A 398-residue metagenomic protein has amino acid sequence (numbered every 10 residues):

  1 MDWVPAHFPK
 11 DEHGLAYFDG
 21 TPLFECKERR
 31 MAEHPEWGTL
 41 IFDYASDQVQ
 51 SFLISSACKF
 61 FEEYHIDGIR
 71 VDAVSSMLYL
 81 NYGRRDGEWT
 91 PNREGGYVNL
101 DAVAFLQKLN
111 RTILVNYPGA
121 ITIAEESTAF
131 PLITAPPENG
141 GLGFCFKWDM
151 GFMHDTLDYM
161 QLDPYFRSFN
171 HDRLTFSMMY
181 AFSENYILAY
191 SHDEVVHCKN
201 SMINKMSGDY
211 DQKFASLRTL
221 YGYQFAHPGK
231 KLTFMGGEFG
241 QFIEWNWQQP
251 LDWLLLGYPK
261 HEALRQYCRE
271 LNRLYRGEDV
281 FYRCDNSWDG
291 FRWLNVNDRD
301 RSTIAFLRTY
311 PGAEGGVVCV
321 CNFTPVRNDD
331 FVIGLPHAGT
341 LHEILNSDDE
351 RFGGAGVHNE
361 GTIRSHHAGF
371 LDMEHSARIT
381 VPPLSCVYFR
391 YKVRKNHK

Functional and structural regions predicted by a protein language model:
M1-Y97, I363, I379: Substrate-binding/active-site clefts of carbohydrate-active enzymes
D2, L53, F60, V71 (+7 more regions): Conserved, mostly hydrophobic/aromatic
S46-V49, L53, E94-A102, D209 (+3 more regions): Residue-level preference for long, well-ordered alpha-helices that form the structural scaffold of enzyme catalytic
V49-F60, F105, L109, L220 (+1 more regions): Alpha-helical packing segments of well-folded alpha/beta enzyme cores
H65-D67, R85-P250, R276-D348, A355-G356: Conserved alpha/beta catalytic core and glycan-binding cleft of carbohydrate-active enzymes
L256, R351-H367: Extended carbohydrate-recognition surfaces in non-catalytic/accessory domains of CAZymes and lectin-like proteins
P259-F281: Catalytic cores of secreted or luminal carbohydrate-active enzymes
E360-K398: C-terminal beta-strand-rich structural cap/linker in extracellular carbohydrate-active enzymes
